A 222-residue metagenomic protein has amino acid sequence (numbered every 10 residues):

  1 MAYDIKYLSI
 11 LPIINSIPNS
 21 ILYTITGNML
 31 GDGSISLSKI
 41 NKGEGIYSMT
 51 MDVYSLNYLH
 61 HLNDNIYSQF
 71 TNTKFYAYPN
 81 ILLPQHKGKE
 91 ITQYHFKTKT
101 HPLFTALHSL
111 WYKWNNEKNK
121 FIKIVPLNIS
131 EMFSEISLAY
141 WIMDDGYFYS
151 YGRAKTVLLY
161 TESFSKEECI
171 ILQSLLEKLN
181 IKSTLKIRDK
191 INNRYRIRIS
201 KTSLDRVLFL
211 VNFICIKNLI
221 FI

Functional and structural regions predicted by a protein language model:
M1-I222: Internal intein/HINT superfamily modules and their associated LAGLIDADG
